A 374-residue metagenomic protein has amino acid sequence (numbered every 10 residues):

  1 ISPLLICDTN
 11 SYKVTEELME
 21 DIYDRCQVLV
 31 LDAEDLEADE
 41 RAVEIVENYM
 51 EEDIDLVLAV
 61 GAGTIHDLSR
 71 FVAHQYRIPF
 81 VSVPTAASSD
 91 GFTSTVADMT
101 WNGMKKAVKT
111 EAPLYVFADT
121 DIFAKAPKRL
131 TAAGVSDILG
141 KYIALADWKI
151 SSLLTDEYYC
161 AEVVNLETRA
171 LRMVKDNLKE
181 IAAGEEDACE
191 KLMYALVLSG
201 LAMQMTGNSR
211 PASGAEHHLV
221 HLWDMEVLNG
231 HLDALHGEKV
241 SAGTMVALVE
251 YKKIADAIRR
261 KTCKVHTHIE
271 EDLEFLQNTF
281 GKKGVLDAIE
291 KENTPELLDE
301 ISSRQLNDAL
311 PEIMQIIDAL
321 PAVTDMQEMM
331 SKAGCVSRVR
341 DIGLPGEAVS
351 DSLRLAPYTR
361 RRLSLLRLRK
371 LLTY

Functional and structural regions predicted by a protein language model:
I1-L56: ATP/NTP phosphate-donor binding region
I1-S11, L130, G134, P345 (+2 more regions): N-terminal low-complexity or amphipathic/hydrophobic leaders
I6-C7, G61, A118: Short beta-strand/turn micro-motifs composed of small residues that flank or help shape donor/cofactor-binding pockets
Y49-E52, A73, K106-E111, Y115 (+4 more regions): Solvent-exposed alpha-helices and their adjacent loops that cap or buttress functional pockets in soluble metabolic
E52-V72, Y76-A86: A short, small-residue-rich loop immediately preceding and capping a beta-strand
Q75-M173: A glycine/threonine-rich phosphate-anchoring loop and its flanking beta-alpha core in nucleotide/phosphate-binding
T168-A182, E186-A255: A conserved active-site cap/scaffold subdomain adjacent to cofactor or substrate pockets
A255-Y374: C-terminal charged capping/lid subdomain of soluble metabolic enzymes
